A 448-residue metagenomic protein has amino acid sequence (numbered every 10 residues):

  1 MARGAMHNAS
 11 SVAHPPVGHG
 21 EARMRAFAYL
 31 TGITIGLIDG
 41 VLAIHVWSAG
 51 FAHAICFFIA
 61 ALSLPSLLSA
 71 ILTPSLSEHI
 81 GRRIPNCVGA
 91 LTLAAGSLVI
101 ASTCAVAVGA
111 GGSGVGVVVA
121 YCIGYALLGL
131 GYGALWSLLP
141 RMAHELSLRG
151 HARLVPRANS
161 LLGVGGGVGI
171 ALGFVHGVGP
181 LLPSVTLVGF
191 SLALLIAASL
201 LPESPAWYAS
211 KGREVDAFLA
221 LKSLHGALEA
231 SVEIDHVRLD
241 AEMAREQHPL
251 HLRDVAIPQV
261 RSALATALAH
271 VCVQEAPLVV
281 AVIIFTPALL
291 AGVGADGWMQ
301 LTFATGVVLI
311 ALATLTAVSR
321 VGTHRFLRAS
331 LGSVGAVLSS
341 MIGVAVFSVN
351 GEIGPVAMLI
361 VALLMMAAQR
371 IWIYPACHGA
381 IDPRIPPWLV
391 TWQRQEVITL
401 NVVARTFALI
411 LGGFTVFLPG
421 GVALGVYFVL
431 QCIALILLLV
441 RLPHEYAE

Functional and structural regions predicted by a protein language model:
A2-G212, D216-K222, E242-E448: Transmembrane-helix signature of 12-pass secondary carriers
L224-A227: Short helix/loop segments within enzyme catalytic domains that coordinate or immediately flank catalytic cofactors
A230-E242: Short, well-structured alpha-helical segments
